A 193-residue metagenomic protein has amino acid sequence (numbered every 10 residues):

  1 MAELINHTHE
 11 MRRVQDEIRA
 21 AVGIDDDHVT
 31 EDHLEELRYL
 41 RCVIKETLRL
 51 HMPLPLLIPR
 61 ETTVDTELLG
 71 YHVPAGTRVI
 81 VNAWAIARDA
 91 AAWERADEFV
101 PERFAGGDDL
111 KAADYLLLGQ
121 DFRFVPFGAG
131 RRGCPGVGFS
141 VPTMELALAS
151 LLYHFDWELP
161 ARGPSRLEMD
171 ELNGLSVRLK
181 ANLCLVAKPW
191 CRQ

Functional and structural regions predicted by a protein language model:
M1-R19, T47, P74-N82, V125-P126 (+2 more regions): Central I-helix of cytochrome P450 enzymes
H7-M11, H51-L54, D89-A92, P101 (+2 more regions): A structure-centric feature marking long, well-folded core domains of fungal metabolic enzymes and membrane transporters
T8-E10, V79, V137-S176: Cytochrome P450 heme-binding "Cys pocket" and the immediately downstream C-terminal segment
H28-G70: Conserved cytochrome P450 K-helix E-x-x-R motif and the immediately C-terminal K′/meander segment
T30-R38, R132-F139, N173-S176: Conserved, non-catalytic sequence blocks in retroelement Pol enzymes and Pol-derived host proteins
H51, V81-Y115: Conserved cytochrome P450 K-helix/beta-meander segment immediately N-terminal to the heme-binding cysteine loop
L69, G107-M144, D170-L172: Cytochrome P450 heme-thiolate "Cys pocket" and heme-binding signature region
S176-Q193: C-terminal helix/juxtamembrane-tail motif
